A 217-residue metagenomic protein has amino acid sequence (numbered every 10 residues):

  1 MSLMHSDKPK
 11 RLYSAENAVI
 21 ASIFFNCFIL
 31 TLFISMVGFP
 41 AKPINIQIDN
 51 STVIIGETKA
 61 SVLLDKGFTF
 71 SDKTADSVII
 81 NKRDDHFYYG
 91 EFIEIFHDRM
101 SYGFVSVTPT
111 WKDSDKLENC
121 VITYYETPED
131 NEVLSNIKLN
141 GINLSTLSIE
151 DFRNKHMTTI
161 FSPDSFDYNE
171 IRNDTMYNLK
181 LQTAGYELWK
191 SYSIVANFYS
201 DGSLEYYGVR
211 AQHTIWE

Functional and structural regions predicted by a protein language model:
S2-I23: Cytosolic-side transmembrane helix boundary signature
V19-V37: Hydrophobic membrane-insertion alpha-helices, especially the h-region of bacterial N-terminal signal peptides
F25, A41-K42, N131: Generic signal for short, ordered secondary-structure residues within or immediately flanking folded domains
M36-I55: Ser/Thr/Pro/Gly-rich low-complexity linker/stalk segments immediately outside membranes or between
P43-N45, V133-S135, L179: A short, structure-level motif marking secondary-structure boundaries and short turns
I55-G56, S145: A structural signal for short, well-ordered beta-strand elements
S61, D65-Y124, N136-G202, Y207-E217: A cross-family detector of function-defining hotspots
Y125-E132: Membrane-proximal helix-loop-helix units in multi-pass membrane proteins
